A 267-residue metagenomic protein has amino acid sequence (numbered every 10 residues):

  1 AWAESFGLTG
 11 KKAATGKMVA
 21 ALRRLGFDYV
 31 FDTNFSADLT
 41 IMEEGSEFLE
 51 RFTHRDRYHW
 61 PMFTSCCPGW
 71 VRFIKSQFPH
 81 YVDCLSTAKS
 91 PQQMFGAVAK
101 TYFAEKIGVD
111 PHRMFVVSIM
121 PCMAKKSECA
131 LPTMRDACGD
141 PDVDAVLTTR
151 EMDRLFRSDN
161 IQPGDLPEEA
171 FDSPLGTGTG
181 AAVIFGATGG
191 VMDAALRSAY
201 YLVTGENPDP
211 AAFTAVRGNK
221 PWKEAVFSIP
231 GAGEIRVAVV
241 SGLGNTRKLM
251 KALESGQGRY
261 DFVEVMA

Functional and structural regions predicted by a protein language model:
A1-A267: Iron-sulfur-associated redox domains of electron-transfer enzymes in respiratory and anaerobic energy metabolism
